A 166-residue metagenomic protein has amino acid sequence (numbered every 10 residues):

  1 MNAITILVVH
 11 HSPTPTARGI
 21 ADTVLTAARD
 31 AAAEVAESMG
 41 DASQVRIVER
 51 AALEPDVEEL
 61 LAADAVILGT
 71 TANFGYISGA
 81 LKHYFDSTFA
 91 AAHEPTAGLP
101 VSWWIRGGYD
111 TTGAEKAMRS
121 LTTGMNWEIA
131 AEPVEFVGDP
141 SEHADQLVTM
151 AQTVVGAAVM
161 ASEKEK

Functional and structural regions predicted by a protein language model:
M1-A3, T96-A97: Short, flexible coil/linker segments at domain boundaries that flank nucleotide/cofactor-interacting
N2-A32: N-terminal beta1-alpha1 ligand-phosphate binding loop
T14-P15, I105-D110, F136-S141: Short histidine/acidic/glycine/proline-rich micro-motifs that form metal- and phosphate-coordinating active-site loops
P15-G19, Y76, T112-G113, E142: Residues that form or flank phosphate/diphosphate-binding pockets in enzymes that use nucleotide phosphates
A31-D41, A92-H93, A161-E165: Alpha-helix termini
E34-E54: A short beta-strand-loop structural module common to alpha/beta enzyme folds
M39, E128-K166: Glycine-rich phosphate/pyrophosphate-binding loop and the adjoining helix
A52-E128: Helix-loop-strand module that forms the ligand-binding subsite of alpha/beta enzymes
